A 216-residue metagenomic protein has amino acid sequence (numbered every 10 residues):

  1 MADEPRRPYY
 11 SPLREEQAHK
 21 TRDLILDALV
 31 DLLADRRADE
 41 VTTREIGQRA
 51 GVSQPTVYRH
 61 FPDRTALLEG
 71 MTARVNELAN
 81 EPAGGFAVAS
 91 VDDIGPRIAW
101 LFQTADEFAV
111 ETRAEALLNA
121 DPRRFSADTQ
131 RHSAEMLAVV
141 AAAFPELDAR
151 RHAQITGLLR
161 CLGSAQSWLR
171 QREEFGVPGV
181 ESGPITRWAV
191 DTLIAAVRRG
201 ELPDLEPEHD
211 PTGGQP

Functional and structural regions predicted by a protein language model:
M1-G51, A66-E69: Basic, helix-initiating cap at the start of DNA-binding domains
L13-R14, D31-D35, E40-V41, E69-R97: Amphipathic alpha-helical linker/stalk segments
E40-T42, D63-R64, E146-A149: Short glycine/proline-centered loop/turn elements that form peptide/ligand docking sites
G51-F61: Short hydrophobic/aromatic patch on the recognition helix
H60-F61, G70, I185: Residues in the recognition helix of alpha-helical DNA-binding motifs
E81-E111, T129-S133: Hydrophobic alpha-helical connector segments
A83-F86, E115-R123: Short linear capping/connector segments at secondary-structure termini
P96-W100, D121-G157, G163-Q166, G183-A195: Amphipathic alpha-helical packing segments from all-alpha helical-bundle domains
